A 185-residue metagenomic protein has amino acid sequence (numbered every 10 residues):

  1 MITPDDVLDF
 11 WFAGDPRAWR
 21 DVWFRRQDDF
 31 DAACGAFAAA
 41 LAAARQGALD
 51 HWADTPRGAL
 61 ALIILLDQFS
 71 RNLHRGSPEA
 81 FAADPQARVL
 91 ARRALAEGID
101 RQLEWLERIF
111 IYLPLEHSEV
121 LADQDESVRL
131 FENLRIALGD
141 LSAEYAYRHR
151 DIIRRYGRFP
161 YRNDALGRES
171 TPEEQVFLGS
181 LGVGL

Functional and structural regions predicted by a protein language model:
M1-L185: Intrinsically disordered, low-complexity activation-like regions
